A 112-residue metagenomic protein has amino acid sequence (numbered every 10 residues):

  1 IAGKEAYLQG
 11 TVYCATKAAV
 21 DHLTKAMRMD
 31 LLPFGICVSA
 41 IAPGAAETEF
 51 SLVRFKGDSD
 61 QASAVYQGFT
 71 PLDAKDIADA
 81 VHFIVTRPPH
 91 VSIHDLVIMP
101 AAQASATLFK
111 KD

Functional and structural regions predicted by a protein language model:
I1-E5, A45: Active-site segment of SDR-like NAD(P)-dependent oxidoreductases
E5-T11: Active-site loop immediately N-terminal to the catalytic Tyr-X3-Lys motif of short-chain dehydrogenase/reductase
Y13, D21: Catalytic tyrosine of NAD(P)H-dependent dehydrogenase/reductases that use a Tyr as the general acid/base
T16: Active-site helix of classical SDR
M29-P33: Alpha-helical segment proximal to the catalytic Tyr-Lys
C37-E47: Conserved SDR Rossmann-fold cofactor-binding beta-strand/turn motif
A40-I41, D60-A106: C-terminal helical subdomain
S51-D60, K110-D112: Short, flexible, mixed-charge acidic loops at enzyme active sites
